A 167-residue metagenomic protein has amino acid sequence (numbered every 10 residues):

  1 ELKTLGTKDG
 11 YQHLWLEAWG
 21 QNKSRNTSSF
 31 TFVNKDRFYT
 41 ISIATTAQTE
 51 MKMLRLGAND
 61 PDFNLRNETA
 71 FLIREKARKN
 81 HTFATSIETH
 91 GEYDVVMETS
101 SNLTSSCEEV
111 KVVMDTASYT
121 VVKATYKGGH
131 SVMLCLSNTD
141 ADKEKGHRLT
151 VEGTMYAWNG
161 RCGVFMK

Functional and structural regions predicted by a protein language model:
E1-N67: Trp/Gly-enriched beta-strand surface patches
L2, T69-K167: Non-catalytic terminal regions with compositionally biased, polar/charged low complexity
